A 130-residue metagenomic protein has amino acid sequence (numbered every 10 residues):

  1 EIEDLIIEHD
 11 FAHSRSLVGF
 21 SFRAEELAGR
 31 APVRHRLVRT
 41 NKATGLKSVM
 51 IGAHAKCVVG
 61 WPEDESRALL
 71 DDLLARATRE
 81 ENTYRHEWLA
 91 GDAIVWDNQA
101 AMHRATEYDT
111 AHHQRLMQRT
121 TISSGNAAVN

Functional and structural regions predicted by a protein language model:
E1-A93, N98-N130: Non-heme Fe(II) oxygenase catalytic core, chiefly the N-lobe of the double-stranded beta-helix
